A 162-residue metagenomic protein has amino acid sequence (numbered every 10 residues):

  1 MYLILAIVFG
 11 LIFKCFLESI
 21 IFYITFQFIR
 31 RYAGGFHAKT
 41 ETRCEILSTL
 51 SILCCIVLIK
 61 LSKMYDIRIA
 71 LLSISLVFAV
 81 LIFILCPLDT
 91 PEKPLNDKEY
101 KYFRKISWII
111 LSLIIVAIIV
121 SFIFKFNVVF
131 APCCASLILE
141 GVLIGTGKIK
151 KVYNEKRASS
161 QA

Functional and structural regions predicted by a protein language model:
F9-Y23, A70-V77: Structural signature of hydrophobic alpha-helical transmembrane segments
F26-A38, L85-P94, G145-I149: C-terminal ends of transmembrane helices
R31-L47, L53-C54, L58: Interfacial aromatic-anchored transmembrane helix boundaries in multi-pass membrane proteins
K39-L50, I69-I74, K98-R104: Cytoplasmic-side transmembrane-helix entry/capping segments in multi-pass membrane proteins
C55-I67, I110-F126: Hydrophobic alpha-helical transmembrane segments in multi-pass integral membrane proteins
D66-V80, A135-S136: Alpha-helical transmembrane segments
D89-S112: Membrane-helix boundary/juxtamembrane motif in polytopic membrane proteins
F130-G145: Small-residue-rich transmembrane alpha-helices that serve as helix-helix interface/gating elements in multipass
